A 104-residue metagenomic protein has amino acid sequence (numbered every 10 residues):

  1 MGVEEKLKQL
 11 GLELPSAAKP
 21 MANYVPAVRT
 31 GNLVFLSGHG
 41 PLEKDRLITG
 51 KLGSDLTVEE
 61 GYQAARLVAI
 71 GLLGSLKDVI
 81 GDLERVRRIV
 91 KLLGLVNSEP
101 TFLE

Functional and structural regions predicted by a protein language model:
M1-E104: Short, polar/acidic, helix-capping and beta-turn segments at strand->helix junctions that line the mouths
